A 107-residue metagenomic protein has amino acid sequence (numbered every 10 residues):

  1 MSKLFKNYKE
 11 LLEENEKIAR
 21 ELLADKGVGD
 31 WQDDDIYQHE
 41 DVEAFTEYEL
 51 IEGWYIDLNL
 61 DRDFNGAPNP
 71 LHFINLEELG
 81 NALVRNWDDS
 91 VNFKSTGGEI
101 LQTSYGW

Functional and structural regions predicted by a protein language model:
M1-W107: Acidic interaction surfaces
